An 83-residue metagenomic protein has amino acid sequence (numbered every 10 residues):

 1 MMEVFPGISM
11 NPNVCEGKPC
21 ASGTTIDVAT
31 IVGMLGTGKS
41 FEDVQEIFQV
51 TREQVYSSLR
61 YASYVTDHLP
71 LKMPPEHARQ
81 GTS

Functional and structural regions predicted by a protein language model:
M1-K18, P74, G81: Basic, low-complexity segments
A21: Glycine-rich active-site loops that engage anionic ligands at enzyme catalytic sites
T24-S83: Long, charge-rich, low-complexity alpha-helical segments
